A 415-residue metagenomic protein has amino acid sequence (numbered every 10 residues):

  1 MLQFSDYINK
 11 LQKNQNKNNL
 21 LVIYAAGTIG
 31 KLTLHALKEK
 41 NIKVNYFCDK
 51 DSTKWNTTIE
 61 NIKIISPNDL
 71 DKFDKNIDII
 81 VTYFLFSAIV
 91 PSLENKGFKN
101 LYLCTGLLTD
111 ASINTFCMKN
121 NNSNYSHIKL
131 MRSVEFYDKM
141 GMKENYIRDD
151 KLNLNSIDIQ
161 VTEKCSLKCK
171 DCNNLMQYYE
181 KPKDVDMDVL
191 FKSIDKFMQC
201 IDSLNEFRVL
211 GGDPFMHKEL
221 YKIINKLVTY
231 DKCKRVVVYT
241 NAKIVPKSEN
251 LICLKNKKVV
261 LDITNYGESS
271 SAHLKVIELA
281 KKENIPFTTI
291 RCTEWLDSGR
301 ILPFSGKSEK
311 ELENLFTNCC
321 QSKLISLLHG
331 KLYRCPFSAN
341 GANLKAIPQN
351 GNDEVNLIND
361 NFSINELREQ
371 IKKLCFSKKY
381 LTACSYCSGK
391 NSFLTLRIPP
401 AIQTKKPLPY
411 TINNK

Functional and structural regions predicted by a protein language model:
M1-K139: Hydrophobic, well-ordered beta-alpha structural blocks that scaffold small-molecule cofactor pockets
S5, L20, F98, N114-N145 (+1 more regions): Radical SAM enzyme core and accessory elements
H127-V238, V245, Y410-K415: Conserved alpha-helical substructure of the radical SAM core
L152-Q160, P303-S308, N365-F376: Short, intrinsically disordered, charge-biased short linear motifs at domain edges
I159, E163-S166, E313, S377-L381: Processing junctions and N-termini across compartments
K164-L175, C320, T382-G389: Local cysteine-cluster metal-coordination motifs and their immediate loop/turn environment, predominantly Fe-S cluster
H217-S338, N343-L344: Conserved AdoMet/S-adenosylmethionine-binding subsite of the radical SAM
N284-D297, F337-L394: C-terminal accessory region of radical SAM enzymes
